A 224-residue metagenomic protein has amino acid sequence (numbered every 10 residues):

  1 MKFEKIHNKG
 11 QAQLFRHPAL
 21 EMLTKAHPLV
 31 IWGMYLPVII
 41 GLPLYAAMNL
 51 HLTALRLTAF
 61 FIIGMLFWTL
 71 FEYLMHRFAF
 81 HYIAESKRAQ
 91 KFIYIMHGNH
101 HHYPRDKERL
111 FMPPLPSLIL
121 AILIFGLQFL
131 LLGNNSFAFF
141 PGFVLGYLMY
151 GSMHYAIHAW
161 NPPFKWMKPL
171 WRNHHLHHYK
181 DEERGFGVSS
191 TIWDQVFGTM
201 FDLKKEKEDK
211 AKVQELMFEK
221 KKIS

Functional and structural regions predicted by a protein language model:
M1-F140, S152, E182-S224: Non-catalytic, topology-defining segments of multipass membrane proteins
I62, L66, V144, K165-K168: Residue-level detector of transmembrane insertion/anchoring sites
V144-G151: Alpha-helical membrane-embedded segments
I157-L170: Interfacial helix-loop-helix junctions of multi-pass membrane proteins
L170-L176: Short, membrane-exposed interhelical loops at transmembrane-helix boundaries
